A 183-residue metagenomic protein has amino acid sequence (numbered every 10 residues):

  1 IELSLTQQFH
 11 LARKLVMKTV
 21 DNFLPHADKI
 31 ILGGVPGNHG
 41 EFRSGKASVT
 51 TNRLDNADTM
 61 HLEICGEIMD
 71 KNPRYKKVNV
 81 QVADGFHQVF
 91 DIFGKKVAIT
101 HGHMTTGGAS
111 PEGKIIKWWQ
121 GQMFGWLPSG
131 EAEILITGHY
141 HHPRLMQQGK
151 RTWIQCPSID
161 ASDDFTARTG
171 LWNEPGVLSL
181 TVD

Functional and structural regions predicted by a protein language model:
I1-K71: Core catalytic region of metal-dependent phosphoesterases/phosphodiesterases, especially metallo-beta-lactamase-like
L24, L54-L62, G66-D84, F93-D183: Conserved beta-sheet core of the metallophosphoesterase superfamily
K29-N38, K76-Q88: Acidic carboxylate-rich catalytic motifs and surrounding loops in phosphoryl-/glycosyl-chemistry enzymes
R43-S44, H87-F93: Short, solvent-exposed polar/charged micro-motifs at secondary-structure junctions
